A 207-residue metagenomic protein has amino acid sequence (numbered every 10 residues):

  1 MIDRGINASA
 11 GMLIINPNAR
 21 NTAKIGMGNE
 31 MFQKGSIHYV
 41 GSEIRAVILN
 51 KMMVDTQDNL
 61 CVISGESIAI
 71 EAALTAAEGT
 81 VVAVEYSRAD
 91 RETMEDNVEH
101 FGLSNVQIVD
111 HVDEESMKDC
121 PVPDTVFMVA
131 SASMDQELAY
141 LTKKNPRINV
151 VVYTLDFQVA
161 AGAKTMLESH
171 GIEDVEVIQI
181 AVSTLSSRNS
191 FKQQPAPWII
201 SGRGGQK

Functional and structural regions predicted by a protein language model:
M1-G35: A contiguous loop/helix-start segment that scaffolds small-molecule binding in enzyme catalytic cores
R4, A10-P17, T125, S187-K207: Core SAM-dependent methyltransferase catalytic element
Q57-E66: Conserved class I S-adenosyl-L-methionine
E66-E78: Conserved SAM-binding loop of SAM-dependent methyltransferases across substrates and taxa, primarily the Class I
E78-V84, V150: Short beta-strand element of Class I
V84-T125: S-adenosyl-L-methionine
V109-V152: Active-site segment flanking the S-adenosylmethionine/decSAM binding pocket in AdoMet-dependent transferases
A139-A196: C-terminal substrate-binding/active-site "lid" region of AdoMet-derived donor-dependent transferases
